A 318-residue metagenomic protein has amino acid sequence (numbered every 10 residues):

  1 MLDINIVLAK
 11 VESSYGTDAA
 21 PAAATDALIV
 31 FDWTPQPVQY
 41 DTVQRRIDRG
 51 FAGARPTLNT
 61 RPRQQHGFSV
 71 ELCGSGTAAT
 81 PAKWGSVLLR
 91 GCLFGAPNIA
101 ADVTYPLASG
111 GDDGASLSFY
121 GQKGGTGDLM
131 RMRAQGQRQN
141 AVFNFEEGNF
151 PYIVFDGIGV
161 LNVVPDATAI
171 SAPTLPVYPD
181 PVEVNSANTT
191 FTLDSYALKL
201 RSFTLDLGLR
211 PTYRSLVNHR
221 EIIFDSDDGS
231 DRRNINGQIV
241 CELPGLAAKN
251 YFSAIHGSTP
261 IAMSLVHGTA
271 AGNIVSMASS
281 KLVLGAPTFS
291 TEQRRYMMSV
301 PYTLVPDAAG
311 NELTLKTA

Functional and structural regions predicted by a protein language model:
M1-A318: Signature of extracytoplasmic/envelope-associated structural regions
